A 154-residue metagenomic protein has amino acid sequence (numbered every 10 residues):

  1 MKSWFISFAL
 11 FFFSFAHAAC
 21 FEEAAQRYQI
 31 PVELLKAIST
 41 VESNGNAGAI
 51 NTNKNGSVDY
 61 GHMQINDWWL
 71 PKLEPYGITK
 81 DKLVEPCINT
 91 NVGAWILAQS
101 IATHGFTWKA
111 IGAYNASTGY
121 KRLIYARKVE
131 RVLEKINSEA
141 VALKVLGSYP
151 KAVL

Functional and structural regions predicted by a protein language model:
M1-W4: Positively charged n-region of N-terminal signal peptides that target proteins for export
I6-F8: Sec-dependent N-terminal signal peptides
F11-A16: N-terminal signal peptide c-region/cleavage motif recognized by signal peptidases
A19-L154: Catalytic glycan-binding domains that act on GlcNAc-containing polysaccharides
